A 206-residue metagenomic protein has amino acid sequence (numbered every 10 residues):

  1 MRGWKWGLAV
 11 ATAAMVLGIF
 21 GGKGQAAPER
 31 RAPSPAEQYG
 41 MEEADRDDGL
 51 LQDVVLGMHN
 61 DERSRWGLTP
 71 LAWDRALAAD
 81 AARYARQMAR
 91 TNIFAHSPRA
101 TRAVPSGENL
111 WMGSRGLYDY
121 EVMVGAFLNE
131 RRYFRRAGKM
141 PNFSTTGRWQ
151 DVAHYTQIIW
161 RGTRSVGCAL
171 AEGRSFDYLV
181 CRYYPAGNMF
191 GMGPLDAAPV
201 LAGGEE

Functional and structural regions predicted by a protein language model:
M1-A9: Bacterial N-terminal signal peptides that target proteins for export
W4, I19-G22: Mature bioactive segments of secreted peptides and peptide-derived natural products
A9-G18: Bacterial N-terminal signal peptides
G21-R31: Signal peptide processing junction and immediate N-terminal pro/mature segment of secreted/exported proteins
S34-N92: A short alpha-helix/helix-coil micro-patch that ends at or immediately precedes a cysteine
D74, T101-A103: Short, glycine-/polar-rich solvent-exposed loops and beta-turns at beta-strand/coil boundaries
A103-E206: A well-ordered secondary-structure block
